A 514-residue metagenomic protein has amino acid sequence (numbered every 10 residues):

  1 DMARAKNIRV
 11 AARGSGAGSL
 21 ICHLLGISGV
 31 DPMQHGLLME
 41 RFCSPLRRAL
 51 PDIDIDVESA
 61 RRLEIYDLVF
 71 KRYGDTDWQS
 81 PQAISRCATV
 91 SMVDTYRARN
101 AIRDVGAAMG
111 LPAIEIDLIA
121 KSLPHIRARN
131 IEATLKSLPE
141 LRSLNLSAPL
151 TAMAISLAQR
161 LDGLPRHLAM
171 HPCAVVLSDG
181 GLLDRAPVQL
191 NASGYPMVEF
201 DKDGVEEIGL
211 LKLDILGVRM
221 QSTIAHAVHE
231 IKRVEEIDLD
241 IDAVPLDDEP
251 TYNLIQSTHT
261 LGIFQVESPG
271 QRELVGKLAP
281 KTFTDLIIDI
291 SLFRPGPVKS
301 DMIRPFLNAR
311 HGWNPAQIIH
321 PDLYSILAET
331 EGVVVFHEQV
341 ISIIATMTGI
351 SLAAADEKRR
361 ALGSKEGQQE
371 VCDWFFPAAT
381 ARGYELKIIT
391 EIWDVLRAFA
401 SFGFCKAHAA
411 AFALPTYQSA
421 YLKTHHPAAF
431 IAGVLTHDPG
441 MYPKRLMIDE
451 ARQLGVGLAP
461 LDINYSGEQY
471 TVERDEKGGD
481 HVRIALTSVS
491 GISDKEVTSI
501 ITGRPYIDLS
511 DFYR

Functional and structural regions predicted by a protein language model:
D1-R514: Noncatalytic, beta-rich nucleic-acid-contacting surfaces in large DNA/RNA-processing enzymes
